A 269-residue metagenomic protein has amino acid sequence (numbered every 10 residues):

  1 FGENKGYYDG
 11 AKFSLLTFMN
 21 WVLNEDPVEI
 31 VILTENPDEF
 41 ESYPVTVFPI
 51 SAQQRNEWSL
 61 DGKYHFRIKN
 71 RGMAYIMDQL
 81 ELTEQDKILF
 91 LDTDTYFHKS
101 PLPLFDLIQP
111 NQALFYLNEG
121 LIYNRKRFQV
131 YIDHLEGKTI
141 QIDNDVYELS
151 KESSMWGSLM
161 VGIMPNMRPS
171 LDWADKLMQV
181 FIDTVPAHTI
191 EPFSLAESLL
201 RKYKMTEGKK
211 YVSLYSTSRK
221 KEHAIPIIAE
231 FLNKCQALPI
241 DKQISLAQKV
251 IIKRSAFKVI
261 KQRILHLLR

Functional and structural regions predicted by a protein language model:
F1, I32-E35, L91-T93, Y116-N118 (+2 more regions): Short His-Asn-centered micro-motif
F1-Y64, Q79-E84, R168, V259-R269: N-terminal anchoring/stem segment of glycosyltransferases
D9-K12, L16, R67-R71, T189-F193 (+1 more regions): A structural signal for well-ordered alpha-helical segments within the folded catalytic domains of diverse enzymes
N56-L89, K99, P103, F115-Y116: A conserved donor-nucleotide-binding helix/loop in the catalytic core of Leloir-type glycosyltransferases
Q85-D92, M155-M160: Extracellular structured ligand-interaction cores
Y96-L135: Conserved donor-nucleotide/metal-binding helix-loop-beta segment in metal-dependent transferases, i.e., the alpha-helix
I142-K234: Catalytic core and acceptor-binding pocket of nucleotide-sugar-dependent glycosyltransferases
E222-R269: Long, low-complexity C-terminal extensions of enzymes
